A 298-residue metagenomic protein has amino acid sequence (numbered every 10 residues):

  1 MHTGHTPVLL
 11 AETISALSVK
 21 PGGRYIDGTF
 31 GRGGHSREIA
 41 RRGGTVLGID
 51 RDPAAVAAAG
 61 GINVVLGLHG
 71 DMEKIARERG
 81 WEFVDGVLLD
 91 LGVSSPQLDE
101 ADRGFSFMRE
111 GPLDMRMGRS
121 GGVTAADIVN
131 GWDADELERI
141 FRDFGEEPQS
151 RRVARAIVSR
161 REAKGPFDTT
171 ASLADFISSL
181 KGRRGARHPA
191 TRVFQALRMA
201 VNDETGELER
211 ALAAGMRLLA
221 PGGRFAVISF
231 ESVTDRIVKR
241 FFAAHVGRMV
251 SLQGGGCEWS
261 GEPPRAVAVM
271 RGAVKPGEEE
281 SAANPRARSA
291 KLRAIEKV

Functional and structural regions predicted by a protein language model:
M1-V298: S-adenosyl-L-methionine-dependent methyltransferase catalytic core, i.e., the SAM/SAH-binding region
